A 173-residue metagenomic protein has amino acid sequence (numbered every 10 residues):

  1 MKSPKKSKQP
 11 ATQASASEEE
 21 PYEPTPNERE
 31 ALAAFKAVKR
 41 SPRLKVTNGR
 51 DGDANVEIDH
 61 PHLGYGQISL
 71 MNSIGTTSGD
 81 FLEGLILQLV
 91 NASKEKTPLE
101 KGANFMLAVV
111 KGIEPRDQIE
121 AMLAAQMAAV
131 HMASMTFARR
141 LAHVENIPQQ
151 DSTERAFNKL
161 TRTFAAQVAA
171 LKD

Functional and structural regions predicted by a protein language model:
M1-A11: N-terminal acidic, proline/glycine-rich, low-complexity intrinsically disordered segments
A16-H143: Extended, surface-exposed interaction regions
A121-D173: Amphipathic alpha-helical protein-protein interaction segments
